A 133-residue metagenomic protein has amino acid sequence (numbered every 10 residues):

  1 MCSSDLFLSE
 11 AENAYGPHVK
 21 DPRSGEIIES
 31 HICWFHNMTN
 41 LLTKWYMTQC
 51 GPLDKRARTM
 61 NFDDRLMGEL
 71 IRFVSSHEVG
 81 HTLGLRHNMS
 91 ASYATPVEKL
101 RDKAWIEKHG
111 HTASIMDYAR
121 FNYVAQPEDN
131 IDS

Functional and structural regions predicted by a protein language model:
C2-S3: Short, small-residue-biased leader/transition segments that mark boundaries at the very start of proteins
L6-F7, E12-H18, P96, Q126 (+1 more regions): N-terminal low-structure segments adjacent to metalloprotease catalytic domains across cellular compartments
L8-E12, P17-M60: Active-site-adjacent "gating/activation" loops or surface patches in catalytic cores
G16-P17, F62, D102-W105: Generic recognition of flexible, low-complexity loop/linker segments
K20, E26-W34, L42, R72-L83 (+1 more regions): Extended catalytic-interface subdomain
A57-S75: Short pre-active-site segment immediately N-terminal to the catalytic Zn-binding motif
V79-A94: Catalytic Zn2+-binding segment of zinc metalloproteases
S92-S133: Conserved catalytic/binding loops enriched for acidic/polar residues
